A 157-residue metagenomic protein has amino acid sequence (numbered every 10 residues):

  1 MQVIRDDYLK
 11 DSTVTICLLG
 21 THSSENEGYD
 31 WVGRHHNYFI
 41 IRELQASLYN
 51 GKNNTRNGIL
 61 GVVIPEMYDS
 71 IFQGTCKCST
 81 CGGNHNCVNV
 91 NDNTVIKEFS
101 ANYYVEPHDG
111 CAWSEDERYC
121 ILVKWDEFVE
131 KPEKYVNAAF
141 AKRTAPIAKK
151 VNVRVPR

Functional and structural regions predicted by a protein language model:
M1-R5: A Trp-anchored, charged/polar loop motif used as the substrate-binding/catalytic surface of acyl/ester-handling
L9-K10: A short, aliphatic-rich alpha-helical micro-motif
L19: Glycine-rich, N-terminal phosphate-binding loop of Rossmann-like dinucleotide-binding domains
H22, G51-S70: Short beta-alpha junction loops
S23-N50: Conserved TIR/SEFIR loop-to-helix hotspot centered on a Trp-containing motif with a nearby acidic residue
Y29, N37, I59, D69-Q73: Short non-catalytic regulatory patches outside canonical folded cores
P65-R157: C-terminal interaction surface of TIR/SEFIR-family domains
